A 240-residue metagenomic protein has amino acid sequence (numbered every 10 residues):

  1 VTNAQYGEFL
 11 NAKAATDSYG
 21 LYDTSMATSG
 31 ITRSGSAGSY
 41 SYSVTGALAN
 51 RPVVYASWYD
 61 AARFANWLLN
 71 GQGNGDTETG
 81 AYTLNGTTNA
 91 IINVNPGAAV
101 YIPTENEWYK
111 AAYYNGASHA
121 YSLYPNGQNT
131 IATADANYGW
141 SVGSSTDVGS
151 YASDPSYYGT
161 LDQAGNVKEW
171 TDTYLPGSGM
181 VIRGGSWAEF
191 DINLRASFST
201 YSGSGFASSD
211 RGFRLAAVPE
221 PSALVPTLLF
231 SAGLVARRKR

Functional and structural regions predicted by a protein language model:
V1-N106, A111-Q128: Active-site microenvironments of metalloenzymes and redox enzymes
Y6, V53, A61, Y124 (+4 more regions): Bulky hydrophobic/aromatic "packing anchor" residues in well-ordered structure
I91-A99, T133-A164, G203: Short, well-ordered junction/capping motifs at the entry into regular secondary structure
Y109-A112, A117-D147, G179-G184: Chymotrypsin/trypsin-fold serine protease catalytic domain
S153-S156, L175-P219: Disulfide-stabilized, aromatic/cysteine-rich ligand-recognition loop
A164-Y174: Active-site-proximal beta-strands of protease catalytic cores
E220-R237: A short, hydrophobic C-terminal helix/tail in secreted or cell-surface proteins
